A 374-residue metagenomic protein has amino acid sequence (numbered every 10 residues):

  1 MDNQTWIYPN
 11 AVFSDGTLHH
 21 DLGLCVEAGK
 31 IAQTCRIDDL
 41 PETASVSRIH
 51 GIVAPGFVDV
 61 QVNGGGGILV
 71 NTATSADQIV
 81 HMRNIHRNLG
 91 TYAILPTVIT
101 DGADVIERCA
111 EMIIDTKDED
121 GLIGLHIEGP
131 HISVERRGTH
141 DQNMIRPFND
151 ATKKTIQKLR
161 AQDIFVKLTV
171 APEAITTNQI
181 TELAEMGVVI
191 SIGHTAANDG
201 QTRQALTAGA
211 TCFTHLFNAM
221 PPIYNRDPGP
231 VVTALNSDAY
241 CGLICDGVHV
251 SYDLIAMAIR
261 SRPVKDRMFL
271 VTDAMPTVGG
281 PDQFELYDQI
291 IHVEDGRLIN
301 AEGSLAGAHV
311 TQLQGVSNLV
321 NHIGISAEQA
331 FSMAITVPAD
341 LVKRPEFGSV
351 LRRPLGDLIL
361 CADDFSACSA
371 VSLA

Functional and structural regions predicted by a protein language model:
M1-L40, A370-L373: N-terminal metal-binding scaffold of metallo-dependent hydrolase/deaminase domains
D2-Y8, G16, L40-V80, N84: Replace "His-x-His-based motif
G51-A54, V60, V70-G121, M144-A161: Alpha-helical scaffold segments that flank or form the walls of functional sites
G56-V58, S191, M268-V271: Residue-level marker for buried hydrophobic side chains located in beta-strands that build the well-ordered beta-sheet
N63-G65, V80-C109, G121-S133, Q162-E173 (+4 more regions): Divalent metal-dependent hydrolysis catalytic cores, especially in the metallo-beta-lactamase
I127, I132-P230: Divalent metal-binding pocket/active-site signature
Q201-A334, L341-E346, C361-S366: Active-site-adjacent C-terminal substructures of enzyme catalytic domains
D340, F347-A374: C-terminal cap of metal-dependent C-N hydrolases
